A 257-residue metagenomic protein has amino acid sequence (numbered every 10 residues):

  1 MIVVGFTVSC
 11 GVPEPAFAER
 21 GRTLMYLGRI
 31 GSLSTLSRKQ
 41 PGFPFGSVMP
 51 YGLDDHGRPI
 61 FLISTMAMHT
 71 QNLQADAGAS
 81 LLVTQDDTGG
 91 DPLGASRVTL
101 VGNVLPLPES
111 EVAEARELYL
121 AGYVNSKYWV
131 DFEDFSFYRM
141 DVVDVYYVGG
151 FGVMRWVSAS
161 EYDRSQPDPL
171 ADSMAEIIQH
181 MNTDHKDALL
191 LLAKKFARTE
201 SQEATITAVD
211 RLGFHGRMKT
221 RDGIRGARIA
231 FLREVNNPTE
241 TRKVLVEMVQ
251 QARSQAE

Functional and structural regions predicted by a protein language model:
M1-E257: Binding-site signature for planar aromatic cofactors or substrates
